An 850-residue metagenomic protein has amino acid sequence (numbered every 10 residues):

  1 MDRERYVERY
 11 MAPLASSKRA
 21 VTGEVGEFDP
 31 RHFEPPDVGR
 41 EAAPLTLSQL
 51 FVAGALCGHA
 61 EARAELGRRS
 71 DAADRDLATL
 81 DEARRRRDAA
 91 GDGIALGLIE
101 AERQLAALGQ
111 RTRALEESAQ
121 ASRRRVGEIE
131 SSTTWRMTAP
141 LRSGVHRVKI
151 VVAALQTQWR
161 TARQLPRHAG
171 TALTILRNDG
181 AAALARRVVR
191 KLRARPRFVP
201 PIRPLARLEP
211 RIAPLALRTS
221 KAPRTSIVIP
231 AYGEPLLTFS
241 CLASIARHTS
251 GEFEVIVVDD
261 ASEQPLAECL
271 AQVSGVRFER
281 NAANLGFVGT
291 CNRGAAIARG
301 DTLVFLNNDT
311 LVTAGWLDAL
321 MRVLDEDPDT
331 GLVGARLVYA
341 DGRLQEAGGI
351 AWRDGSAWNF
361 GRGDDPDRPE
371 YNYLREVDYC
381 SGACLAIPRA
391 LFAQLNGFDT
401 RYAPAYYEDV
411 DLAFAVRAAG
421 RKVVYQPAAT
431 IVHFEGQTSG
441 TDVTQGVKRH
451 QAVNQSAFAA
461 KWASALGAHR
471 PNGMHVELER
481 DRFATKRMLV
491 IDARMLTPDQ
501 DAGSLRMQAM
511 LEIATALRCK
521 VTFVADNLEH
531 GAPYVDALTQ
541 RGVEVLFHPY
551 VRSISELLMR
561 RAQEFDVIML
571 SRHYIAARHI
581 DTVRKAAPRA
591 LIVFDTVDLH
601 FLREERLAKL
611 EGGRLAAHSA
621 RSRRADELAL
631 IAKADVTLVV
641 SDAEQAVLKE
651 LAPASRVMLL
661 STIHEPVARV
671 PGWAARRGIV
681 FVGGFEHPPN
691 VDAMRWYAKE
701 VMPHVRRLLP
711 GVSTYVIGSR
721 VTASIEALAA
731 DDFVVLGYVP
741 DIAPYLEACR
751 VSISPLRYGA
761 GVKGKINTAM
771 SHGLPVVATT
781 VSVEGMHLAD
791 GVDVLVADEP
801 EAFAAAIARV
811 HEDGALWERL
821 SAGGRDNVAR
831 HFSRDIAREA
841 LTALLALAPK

Functional and structural regions predicted by a protein language model:
M1-R211, A216-K221: Boundary detector for helix-to-coil junctions that initiate low-complexity/charged tails
A243-E252: Short, acidic, metal-binding catalytic loop of nucleotide-sugar glycosyltransferases
A267, N281-A298, N308: Glycine-rich, basic loop-to-helix element that forms the pyrophosphate-binding segment of sugar-nucleotide handling
V288-G289, A296, L344-E346, I350-A390 (+3 more regions): A recurrent flexible, glycine/aromatic-enriched loop bordering the glycosyltransferase active site that acts as
L303: Short aromatic/hydrophobic "clamp" motif used to bind/position activated sugar donors
T310-W352: Conserved donor NDP-sugar-binding/catalytic core segment of glycosyltransferases
D499, G503-E512, F523, G613 (+3 more regions): Conserved catalytic-core segment of nucleotide-activated headgroup transferases in glycan assembly
E564-V567, D635, P744-G761, H772-L774: Acidic donor-binding loop of glycosyltransferase active sites
